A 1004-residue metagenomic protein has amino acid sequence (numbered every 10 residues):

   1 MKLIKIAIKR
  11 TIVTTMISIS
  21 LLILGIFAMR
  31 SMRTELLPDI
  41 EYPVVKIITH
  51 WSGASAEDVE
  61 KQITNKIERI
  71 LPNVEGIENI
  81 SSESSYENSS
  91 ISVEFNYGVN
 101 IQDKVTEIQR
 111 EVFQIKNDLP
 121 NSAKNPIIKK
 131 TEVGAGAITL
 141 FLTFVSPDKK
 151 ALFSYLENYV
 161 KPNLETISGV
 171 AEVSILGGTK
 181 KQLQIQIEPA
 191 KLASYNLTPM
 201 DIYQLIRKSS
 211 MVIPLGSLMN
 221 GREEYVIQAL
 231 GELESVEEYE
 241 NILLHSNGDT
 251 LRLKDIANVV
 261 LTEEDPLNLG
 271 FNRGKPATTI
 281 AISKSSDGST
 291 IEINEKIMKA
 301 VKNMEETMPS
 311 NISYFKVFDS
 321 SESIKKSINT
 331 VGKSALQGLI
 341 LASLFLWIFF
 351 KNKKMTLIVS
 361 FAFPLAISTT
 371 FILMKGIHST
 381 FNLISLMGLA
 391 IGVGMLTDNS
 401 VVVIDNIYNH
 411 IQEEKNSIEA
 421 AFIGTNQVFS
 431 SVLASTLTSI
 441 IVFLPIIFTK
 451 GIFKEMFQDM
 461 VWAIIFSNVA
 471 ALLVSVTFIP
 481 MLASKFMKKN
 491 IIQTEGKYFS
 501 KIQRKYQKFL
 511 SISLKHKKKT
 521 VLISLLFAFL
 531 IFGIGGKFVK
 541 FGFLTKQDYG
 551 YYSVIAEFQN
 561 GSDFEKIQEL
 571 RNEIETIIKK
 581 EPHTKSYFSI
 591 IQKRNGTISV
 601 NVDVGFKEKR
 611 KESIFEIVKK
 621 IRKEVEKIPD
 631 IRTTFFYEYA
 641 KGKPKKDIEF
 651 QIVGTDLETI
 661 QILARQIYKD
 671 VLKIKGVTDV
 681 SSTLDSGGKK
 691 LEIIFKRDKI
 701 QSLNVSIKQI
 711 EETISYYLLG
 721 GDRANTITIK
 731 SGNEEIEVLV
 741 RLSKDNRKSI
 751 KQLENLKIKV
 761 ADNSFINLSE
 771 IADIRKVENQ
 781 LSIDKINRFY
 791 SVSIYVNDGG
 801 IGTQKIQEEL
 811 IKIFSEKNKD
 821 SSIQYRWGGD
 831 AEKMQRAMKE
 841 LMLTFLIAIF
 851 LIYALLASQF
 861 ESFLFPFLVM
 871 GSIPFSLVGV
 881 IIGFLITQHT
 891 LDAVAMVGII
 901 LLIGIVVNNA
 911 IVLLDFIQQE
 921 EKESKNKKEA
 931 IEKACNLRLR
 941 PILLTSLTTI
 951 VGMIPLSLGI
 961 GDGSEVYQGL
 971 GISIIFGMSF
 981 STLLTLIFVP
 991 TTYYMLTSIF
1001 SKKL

Functional and structural regions predicted by a protein language model:
M1-T34, V428, T494-L544, V600 (+2 more regions): Signature of alpha-helical transmembrane segments and their immediate interfacial
I6, L37, I48, S90 (+8 more regions): Extracytoplasmic/periplasmic membrane-proximal domains and adjacent transmembrane bundles of envelope biogenesis
I12, I19-S55, F113-S122, I167 (+6 more regions): Transmembrane helices with small-residue packing motifs
G25-R30, K46, I340-I348, K353-Y408 (+6 more regions): Hydrophobic transmembrane alpha-helices and their membrane-interface caps in long multi-pass transport proteins
T34-V45, S81-E87, S122-S146, S174-K180 (+14 more regions): Flexible hinge/switch segments at interdomain interfaces of large molecular machines
V59-T131, A190-M211, E232, E565-P644 (+1 more regions): Solvent-exposed, membrane-proximal periplasmic/extracellular interface segments of envelope transport and secretion
V317, I324, I328, I404 (+4 more regions): Helix-loop junctions and hydrophobic alpha-helical segments within the transmembrane domains of large membrane
V393-I407, F429-F448, E455-T494, I598 (+6 more regions): Transmembrane alpha-helices and their membrane-interface boundaries in multi-pass membrane transporters and channels
